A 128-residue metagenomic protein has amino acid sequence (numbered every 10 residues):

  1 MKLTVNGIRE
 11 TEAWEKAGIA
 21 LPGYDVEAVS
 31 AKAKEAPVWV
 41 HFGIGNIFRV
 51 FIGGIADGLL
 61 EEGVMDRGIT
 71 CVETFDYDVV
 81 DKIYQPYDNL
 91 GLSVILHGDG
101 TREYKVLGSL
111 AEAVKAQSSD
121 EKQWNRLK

Functional and structural regions predicted by a protein language model:
M1-K128: Non-transmembrane, aqueous-exposed alpha-helical and coiled segments at domain scale
